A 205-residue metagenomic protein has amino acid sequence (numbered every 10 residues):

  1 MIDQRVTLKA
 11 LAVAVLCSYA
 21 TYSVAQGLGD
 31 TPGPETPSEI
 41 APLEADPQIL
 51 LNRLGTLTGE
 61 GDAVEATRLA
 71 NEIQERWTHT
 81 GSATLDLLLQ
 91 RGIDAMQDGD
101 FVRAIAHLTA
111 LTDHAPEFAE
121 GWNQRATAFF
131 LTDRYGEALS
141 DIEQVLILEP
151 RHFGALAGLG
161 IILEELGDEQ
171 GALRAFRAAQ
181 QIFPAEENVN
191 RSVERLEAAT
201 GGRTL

Functional and structural regions predicted by a protein language model:
I2, C17-D86: N-terminal leader/linker segments that initiate helical-solenoid repeat arrays
I2-L11: Bacterial N-terminal signal peptides that target proteins for export
L28-P37, A41, R68, E75 (+2 more regions): Terminal, low-structured helical/coil segments at or just beyond the last alpha-helical repeat
L54-G61, Q74, T112, L146 (+2 more regions): A conserved position within tetratricopeptide repeats
S82-G154: Alpha-helical adaptor scaffolds
Q97, L131, E165-L166, A198-G202: Register position in tetratricopeptide repeats
